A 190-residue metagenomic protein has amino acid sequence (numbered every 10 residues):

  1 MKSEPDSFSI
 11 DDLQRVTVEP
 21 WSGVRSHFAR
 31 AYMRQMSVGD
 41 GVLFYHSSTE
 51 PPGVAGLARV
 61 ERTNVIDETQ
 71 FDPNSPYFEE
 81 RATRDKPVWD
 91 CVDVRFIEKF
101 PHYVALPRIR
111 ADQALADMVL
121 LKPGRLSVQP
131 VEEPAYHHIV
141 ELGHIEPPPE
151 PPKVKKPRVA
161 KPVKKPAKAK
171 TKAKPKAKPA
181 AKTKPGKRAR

Functional and structural regions predicted by a protein language model:
M1-Q14, A82-T83, R95-P101, G143-P147 (+1 more regions): Extended boundary segments
M1-V38, K164, A169, A173-P175 (+1 more regions): Compositionally biased, charged N-terminal/linker segments
K2-D11, V18, G53-V54, P73 (+2 more regions): A cross-family signal for N-terminal binding/gating loops and helix N-caps that shape access to the active site
L43-F44, R59: Hydrophobic beta-strand signal
Y45-P52: Short, charged beta-turn/beta-strand-edge "cap" motif at the junction between a beta-strand and an adjacent loop
G56-L126: Aromatic- and Lys/Arg-enriched surface recognition patch
L126-P151: Charge/polar-rich, low-complexity and marginally structured segments
L142-R190: Polybasic, lysine-enriched low-complexity intrinsically disordered terminal tails
